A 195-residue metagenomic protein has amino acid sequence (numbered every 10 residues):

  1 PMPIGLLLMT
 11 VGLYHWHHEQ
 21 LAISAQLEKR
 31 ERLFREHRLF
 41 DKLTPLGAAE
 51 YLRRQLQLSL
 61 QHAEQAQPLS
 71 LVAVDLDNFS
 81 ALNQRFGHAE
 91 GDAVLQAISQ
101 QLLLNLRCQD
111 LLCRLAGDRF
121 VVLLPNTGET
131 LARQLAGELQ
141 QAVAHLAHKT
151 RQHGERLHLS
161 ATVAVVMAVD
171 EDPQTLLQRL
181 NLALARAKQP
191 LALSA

Functional and structural regions predicted by a protein language model:
M2-K42, E50-L60, D110-L111: Signal-transducing coiled-coil linker helices
R35, L46-L60, E64-S70, D77-L104 (+5 more regions): Conserved long alpha-helical elements within nucleotide-processing catalytic cores of c-di-GMP signaling and class III
L46, L76, T127, H148 (+1 more regions): Hydrophobic pocket-lining residues within nucleotide cofactor-binding pockets
A66-P68, Q109, H158-S160: A structure-centric signal for secondary-structure junctions around beta-strands
L104-Q109, Q141-G154, P190: Short catalytic/binding micro-motifs of nucleotide second-messenger systems
R114, L123-P125, R151-A183, S194: A short glycine-enriched loop-to-beta-strand structural element that forms part of the catalytic core of nucleotide
